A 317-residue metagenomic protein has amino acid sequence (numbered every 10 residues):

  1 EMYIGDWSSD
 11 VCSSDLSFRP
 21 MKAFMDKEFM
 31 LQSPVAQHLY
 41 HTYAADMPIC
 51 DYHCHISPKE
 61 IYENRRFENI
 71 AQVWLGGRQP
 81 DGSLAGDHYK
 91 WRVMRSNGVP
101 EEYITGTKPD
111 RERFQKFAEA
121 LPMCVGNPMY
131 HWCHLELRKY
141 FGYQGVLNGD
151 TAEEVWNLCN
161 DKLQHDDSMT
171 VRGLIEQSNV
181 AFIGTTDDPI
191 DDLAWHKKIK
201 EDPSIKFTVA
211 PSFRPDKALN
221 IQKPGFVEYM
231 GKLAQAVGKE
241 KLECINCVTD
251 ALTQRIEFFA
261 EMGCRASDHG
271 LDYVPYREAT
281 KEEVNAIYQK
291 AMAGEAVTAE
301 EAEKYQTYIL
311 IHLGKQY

Functional and structural regions predicted by a protein language model:
E1-D15: Single conserved hydrophobic/aromatic residue that forms the stacking wall/gate of nucleotide- or nucleobase-binding
S17-Y317: Metal-cofactor-binding active-site regions of metalloenzymes
